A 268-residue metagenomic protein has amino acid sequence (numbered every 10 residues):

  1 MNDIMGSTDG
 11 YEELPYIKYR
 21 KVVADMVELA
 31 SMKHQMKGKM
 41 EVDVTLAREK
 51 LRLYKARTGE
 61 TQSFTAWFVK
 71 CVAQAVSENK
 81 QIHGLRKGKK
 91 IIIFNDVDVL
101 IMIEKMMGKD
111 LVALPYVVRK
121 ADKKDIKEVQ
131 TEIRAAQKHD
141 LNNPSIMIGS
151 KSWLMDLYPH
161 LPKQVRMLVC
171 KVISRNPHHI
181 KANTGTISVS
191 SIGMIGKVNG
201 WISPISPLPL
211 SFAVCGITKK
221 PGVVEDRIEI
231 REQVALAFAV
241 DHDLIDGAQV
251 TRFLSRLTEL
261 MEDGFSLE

Functional and structural regions predicted by a protein language model:
M1-E268: C-terminal catalytic/motor cores of large multi-domain enzyme assemblies
